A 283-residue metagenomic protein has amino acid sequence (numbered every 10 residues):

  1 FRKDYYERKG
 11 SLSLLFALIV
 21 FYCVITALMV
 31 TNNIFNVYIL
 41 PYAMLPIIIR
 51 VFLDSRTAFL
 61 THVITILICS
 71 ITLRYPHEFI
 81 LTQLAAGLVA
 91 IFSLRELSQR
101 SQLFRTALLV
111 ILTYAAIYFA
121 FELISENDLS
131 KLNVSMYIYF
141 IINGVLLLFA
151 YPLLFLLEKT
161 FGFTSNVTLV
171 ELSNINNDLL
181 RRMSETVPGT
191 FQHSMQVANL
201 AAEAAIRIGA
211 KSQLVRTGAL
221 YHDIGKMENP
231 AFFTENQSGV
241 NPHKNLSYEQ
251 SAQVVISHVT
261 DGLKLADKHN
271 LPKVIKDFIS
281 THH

Functional and structural regions predicted by a protein language model:
F1-F191: Generic detector of multi-pass transmembrane helix bundles and their immediately adjacent loops in polytopic membrane
D178-H283: Divalent metal-dependent catalytic cores for phosphoryl transfer on phosphate-bearing substrates
